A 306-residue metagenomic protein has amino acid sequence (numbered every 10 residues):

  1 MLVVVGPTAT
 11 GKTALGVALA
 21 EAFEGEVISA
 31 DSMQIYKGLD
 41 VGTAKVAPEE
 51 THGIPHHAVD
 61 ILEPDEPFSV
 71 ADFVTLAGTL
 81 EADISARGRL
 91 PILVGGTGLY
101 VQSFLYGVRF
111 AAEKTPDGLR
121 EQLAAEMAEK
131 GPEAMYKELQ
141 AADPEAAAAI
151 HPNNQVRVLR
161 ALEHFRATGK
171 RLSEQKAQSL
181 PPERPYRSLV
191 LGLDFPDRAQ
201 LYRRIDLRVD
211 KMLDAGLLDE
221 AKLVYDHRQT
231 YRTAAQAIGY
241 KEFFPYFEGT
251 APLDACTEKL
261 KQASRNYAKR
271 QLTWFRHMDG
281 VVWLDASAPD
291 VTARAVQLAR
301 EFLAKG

Functional and structural regions predicted by a protein language model:
M1-G306: Phosphate/pyrophosphate-binding catalytic cores of soluble transferases and nucleic-acid-acting enzymes
